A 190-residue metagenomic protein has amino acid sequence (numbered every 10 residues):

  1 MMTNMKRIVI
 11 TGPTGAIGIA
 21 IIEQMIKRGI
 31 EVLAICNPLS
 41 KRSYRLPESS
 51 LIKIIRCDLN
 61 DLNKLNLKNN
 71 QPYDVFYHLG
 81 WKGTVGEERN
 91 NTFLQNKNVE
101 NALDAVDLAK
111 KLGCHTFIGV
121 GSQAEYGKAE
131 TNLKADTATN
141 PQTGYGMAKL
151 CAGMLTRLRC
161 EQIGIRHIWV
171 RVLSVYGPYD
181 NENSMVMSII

Functional and structural regions predicted by a protein language model:
I8-R28: N-terminal Rossmann NAD(P)H-binding glycine-rich loop of SDR-like oxidoreductase domains
T11, I35, F76-K82, F117-Q123 (+1 more regions): SDR active-site strand-loop-helix element
I30-K41: Conserved glycine-rich Rossmann-like NAD(P)H-binding loop of the short-chain dehydrogenase/reductase
S49-L62: Rossmann-fold cofactor-recognition segment
L59-K97: NAD(P)H-binding glycine-rich loop region in Rossmannoid oxidoreductase-like domains and their noncatalytic homologs
K82, L103-G144: Conserved Rossmann-fold NAD(P)-dependent oxidoreductase catalytic core, especially the SDR/UDP-sugar
G144, A148-C151: Active-site helix of classical SDR
M154-I190: NAD(P)-dependent short-chain dehydrogenase/reductase
